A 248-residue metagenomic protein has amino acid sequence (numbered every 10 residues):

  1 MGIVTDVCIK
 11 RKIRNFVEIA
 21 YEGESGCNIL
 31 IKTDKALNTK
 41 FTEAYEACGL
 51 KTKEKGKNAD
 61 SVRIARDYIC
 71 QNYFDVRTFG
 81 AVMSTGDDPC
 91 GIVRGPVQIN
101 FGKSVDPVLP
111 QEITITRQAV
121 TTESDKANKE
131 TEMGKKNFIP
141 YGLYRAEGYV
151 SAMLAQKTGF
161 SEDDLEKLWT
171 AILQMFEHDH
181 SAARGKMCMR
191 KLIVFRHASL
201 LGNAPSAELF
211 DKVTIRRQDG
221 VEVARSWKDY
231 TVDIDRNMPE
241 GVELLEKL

Functional and structural regions predicted by a protein language model:
M1-L248: RNA-binding basic/glycine-rich loop and surface signature characteristic of RAMP-family CRISPR effectors
